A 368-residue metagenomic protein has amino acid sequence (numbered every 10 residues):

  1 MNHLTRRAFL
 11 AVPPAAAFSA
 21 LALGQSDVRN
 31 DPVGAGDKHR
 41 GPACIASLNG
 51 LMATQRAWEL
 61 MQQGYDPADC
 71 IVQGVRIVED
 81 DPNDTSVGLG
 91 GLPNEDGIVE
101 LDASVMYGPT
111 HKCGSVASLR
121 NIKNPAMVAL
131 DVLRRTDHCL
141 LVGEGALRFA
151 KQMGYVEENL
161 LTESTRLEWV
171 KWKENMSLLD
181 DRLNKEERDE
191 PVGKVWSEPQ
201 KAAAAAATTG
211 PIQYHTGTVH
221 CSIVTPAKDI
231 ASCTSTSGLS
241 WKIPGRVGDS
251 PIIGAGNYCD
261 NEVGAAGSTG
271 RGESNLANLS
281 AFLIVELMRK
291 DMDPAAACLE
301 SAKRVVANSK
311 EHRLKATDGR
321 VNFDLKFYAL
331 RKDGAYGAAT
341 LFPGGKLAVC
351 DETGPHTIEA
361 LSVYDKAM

Functional and structural regions predicted by a protein language model:
M1-A17: N-terminal secretory signal peptides and thylakoid transit peptides that target proteins across membranes
P14, F18, D27-M368: Alpha/propeptide regions of enzymes that mature by internal proteolysis
A22-G24: Boundary at the C-terminal end of the N-terminal hydrophobic targeting segment
